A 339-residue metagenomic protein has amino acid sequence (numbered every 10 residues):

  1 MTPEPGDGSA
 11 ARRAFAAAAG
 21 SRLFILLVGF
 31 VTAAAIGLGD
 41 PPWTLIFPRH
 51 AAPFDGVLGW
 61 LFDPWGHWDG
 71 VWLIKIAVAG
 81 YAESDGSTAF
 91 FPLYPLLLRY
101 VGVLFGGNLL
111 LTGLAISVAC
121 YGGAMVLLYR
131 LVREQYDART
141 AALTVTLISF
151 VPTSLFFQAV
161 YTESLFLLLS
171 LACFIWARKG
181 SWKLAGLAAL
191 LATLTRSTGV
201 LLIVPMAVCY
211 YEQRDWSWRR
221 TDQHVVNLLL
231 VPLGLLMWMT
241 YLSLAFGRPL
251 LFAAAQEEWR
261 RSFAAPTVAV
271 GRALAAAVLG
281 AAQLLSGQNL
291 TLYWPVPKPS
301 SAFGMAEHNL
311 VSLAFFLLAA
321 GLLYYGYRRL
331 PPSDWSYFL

Functional and structural regions predicted by a protein language model:
F24-T44, W65, I203-G321, D334-F338: Membrane-lumen/periplasm interface segments of specific transmembrane helices in polyprenyl phosphate-linked
P64-G107: Short hydrophobic/aromatic helix or loop-helix immediately within or flanking a transmembrane segment in polytopic
Y100-V103, T112-Q135, L318-L323: Transmembrane-helix motifs of polytopic, lipid-linked glycan transferases
N108-T112, L128-F150: Transmembrane-helix signature of polytopic, membrane-embedded enzymes that assemble or transfer cell-envelope glycans
L127-R130, L147-F150, L165-L184, I203-M206: Specific aromatic-rich, kink-prone transmembrane helix
Y136-A138, C173-L184, Y211-W216: Membrane-interface transmembrane helices that cradle and orient dolichyl/undecaprenyl
A159-L165: Short acidic/glycine- and proline-prone juxtamembrane loop motifs at membrane-interface regions of multi-pass membrane
L167-L168, L184-E212: Transmembrane-embedded, aromatic-rich helix segments that form part of the hydrophobic channel/pocket engaging
